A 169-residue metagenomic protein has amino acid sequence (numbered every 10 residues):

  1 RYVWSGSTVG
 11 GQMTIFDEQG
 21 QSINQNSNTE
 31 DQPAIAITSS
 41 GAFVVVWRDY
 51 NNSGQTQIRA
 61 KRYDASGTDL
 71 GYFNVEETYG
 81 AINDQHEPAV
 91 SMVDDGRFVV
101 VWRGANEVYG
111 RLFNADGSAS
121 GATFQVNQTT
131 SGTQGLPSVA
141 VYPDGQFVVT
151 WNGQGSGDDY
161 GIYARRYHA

Functional and structural regions predicted by a protein language model:
R1-A169: Extracellular, repeat-based ectodomains that mediate carbohydrate processing or recognition
